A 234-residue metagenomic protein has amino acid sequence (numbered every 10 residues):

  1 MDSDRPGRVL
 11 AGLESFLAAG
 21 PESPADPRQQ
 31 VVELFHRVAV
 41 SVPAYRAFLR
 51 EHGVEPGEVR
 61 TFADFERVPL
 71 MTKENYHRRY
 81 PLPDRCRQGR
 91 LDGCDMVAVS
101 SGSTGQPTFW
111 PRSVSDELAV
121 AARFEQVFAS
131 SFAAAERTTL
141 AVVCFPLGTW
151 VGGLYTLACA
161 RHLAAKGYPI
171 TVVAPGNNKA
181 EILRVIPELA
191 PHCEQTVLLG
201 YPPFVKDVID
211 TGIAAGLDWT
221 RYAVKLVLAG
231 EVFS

Functional and structural regions predicted by a protein language model:
M1-V40, K166-S234: Active-site glycine/GP-rich loop and adjacent strand/helix microenvironment that borders small-molecule binding pockets
M1-V99, G105-F132, E136-T138: Nucleotide 5′-phosphate-binding alpha/beta core
G105-S113, T138-P146, Y168-I170, I186 (+1 more regions): Short acidic, glycine/Ser/Thr-rich loop/turn "cap" segments at secondary-structure junctions
V114-D116, F145-T149, P202-F204, G230-F233: Short, flexible loop/turn elements at secondary-structure junctions
D116, C159-R161, G216-L217: A glycine- and small-aliphatic-rich helix-loop capping segment at beta-alpha/alpha-beta transitions that lines
D116-F124, V151-G153, N178, G200-F204: Phosphate/oxyanion-binding active-site loops and adjacent basic polyanion-contact surfaces
A129-L163: Conserved AMP-binding loop of ANL adenylate-forming enzymes
